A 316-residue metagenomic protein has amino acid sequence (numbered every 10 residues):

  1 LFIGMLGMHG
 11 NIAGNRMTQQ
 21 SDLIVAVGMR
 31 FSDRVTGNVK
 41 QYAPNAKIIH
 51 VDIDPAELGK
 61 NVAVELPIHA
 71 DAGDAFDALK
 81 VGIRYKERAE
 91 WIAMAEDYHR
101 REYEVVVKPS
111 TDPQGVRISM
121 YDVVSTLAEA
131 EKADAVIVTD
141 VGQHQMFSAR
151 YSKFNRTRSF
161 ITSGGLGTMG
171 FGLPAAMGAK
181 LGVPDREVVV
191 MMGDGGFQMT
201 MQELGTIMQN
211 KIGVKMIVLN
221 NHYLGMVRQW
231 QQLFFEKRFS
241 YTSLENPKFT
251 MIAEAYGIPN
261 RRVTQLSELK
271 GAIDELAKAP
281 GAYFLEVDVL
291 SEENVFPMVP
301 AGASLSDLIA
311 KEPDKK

Functional and structural regions predicted by a protein language model:
L1-F2, M8, N15-Q20, Y42 (+4 more regions): Thiamine diphosphate
L1-I3, E96-D97: Short connector loops at secondary-structure junctions
G7-L58, L244: Phosphate/diphosphate-binding loops
A26, H50, T139, V190 (+1 more regions): Structural beta-sheet core signal
A75, V81-I83, Y103-V106: Conserved catalytic alpha/beta core of Sir2/sirtuin-type deacylases, generalized to analogous enzyme cores that bind
K86-H99: Flexible, glycine/charged-enriched surface loops at secondary-structure junctions
H99-A179: Active-site diphosphate/adenylate-binding microenvironment
